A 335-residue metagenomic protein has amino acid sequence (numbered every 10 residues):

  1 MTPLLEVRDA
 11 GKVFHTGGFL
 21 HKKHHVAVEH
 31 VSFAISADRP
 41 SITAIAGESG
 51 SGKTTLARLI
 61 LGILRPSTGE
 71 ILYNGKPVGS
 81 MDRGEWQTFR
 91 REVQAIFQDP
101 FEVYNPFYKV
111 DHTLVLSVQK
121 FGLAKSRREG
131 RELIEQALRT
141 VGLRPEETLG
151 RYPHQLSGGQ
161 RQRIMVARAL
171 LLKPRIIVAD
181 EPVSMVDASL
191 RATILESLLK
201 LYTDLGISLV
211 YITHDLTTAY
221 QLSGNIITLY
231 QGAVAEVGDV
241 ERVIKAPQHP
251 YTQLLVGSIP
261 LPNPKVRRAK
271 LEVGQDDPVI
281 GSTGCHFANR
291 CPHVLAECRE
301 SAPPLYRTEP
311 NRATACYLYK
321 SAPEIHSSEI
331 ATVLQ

Functional and structural regions predicted by a protein language model:
L20-K22, V78-Q94, H112, K120 (+3 more regions): ABC ATPase NBD coupling module
L61: Helix-to-loop junction immediately C-terminal to a conserved catalytic motif
G69-V78: Conserved ABC transporter NBD signature motif
Y152-L156, Q160: Conserved ABC ATPase signature
L171-R175: A short, proline-enriched helix->beta-strand linker immediately N-terminal to the Walker B motif in ABC-type P-loop
V186, L190-K265: P-loop NTP-binding/switch modules centered on Walker-like glycine-rich loops
D239-Q335: Charged, flexible cofactor/metal-binding loops and thiol motifs
